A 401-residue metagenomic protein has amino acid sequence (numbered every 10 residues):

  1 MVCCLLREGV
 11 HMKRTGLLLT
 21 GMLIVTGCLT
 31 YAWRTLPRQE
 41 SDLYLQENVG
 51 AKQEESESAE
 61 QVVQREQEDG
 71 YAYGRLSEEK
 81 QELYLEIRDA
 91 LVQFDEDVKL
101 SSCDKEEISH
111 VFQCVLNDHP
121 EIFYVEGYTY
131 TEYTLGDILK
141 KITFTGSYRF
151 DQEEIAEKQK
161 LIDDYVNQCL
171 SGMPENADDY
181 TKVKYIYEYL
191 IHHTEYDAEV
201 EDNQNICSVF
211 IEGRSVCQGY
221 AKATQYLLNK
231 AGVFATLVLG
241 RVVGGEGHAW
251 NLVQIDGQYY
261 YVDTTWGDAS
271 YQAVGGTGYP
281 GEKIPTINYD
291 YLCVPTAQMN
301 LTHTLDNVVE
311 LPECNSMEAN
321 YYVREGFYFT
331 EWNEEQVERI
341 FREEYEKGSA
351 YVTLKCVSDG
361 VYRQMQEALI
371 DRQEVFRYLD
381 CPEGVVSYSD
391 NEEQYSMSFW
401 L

Functional and structural regions predicted by a protein language model:
M1-G9: N-terminal secretory signal peptides that target proteins for export/translocation
C4, K13-A177, V294-L401: N-terminal accessory/pre-domain segments preceding catalytic cores
K140, F144, S208, E212 (+1 more regions): Short, well-ordered strand-loop elements centered on a beta-strand within folded domains, enriched for acidic residues
D151-V209: Secondary-structure boundary elements
C207-G213, V238-R241: Short helix/strand-bridging catalytic loops that position acidic/His residues to coordinate divalent metals and engage
E212-V216, Y220: Secondary-structure capping and boundary motifs in well-ordered enzyme cores
G219-V294: Hydrophobic/aromatic-rich core segments of domains that either
